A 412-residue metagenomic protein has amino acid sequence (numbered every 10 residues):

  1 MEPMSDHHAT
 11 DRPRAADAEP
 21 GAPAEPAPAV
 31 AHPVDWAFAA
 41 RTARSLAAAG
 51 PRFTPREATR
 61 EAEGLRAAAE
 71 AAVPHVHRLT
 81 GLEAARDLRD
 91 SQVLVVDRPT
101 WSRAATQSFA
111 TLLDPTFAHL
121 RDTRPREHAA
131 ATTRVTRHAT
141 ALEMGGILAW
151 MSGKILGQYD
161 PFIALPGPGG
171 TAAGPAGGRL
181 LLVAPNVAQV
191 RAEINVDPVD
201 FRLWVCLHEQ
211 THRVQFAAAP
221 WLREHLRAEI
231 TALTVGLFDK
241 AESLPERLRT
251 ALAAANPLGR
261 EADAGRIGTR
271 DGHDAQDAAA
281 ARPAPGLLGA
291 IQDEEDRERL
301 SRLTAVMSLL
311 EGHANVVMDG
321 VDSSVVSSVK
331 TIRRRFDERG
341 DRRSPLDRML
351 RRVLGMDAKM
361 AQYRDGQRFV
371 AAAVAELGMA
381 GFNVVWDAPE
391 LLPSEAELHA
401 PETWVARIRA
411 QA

Functional and structural regions predicted by a protein language model:
M1-L112, R364, E376-A412: N-terminal low-structure segments adjacent to metalloprotease catalytic domains across cellular compartments
A9-P28, G167-P175, A254-R282: Intrinsically disordered, low-complexity terminal tails and inter-domain linkers enriched for S/T/G/P/D/E
A68-P185: Auxiliary, metal-adjacent structural segments of Zn-dependent hydrolase domains
A149-L156, A217-V325: Post-HExxH zinc-binding segment in Zn-dependent metallohydrolases
A176-N186, R282-I291: Active-site-adjacent bridging/hinge elements
A188-V205: Short pre-active-site segment immediately N-terminal to the catalytic Zn-binding motif
F201-P220, V370: Active-site recognition of the HExxH zinc-binding catalytic motif
H273-A275, P283-A412: Pan-zinc metallopeptidase signature
